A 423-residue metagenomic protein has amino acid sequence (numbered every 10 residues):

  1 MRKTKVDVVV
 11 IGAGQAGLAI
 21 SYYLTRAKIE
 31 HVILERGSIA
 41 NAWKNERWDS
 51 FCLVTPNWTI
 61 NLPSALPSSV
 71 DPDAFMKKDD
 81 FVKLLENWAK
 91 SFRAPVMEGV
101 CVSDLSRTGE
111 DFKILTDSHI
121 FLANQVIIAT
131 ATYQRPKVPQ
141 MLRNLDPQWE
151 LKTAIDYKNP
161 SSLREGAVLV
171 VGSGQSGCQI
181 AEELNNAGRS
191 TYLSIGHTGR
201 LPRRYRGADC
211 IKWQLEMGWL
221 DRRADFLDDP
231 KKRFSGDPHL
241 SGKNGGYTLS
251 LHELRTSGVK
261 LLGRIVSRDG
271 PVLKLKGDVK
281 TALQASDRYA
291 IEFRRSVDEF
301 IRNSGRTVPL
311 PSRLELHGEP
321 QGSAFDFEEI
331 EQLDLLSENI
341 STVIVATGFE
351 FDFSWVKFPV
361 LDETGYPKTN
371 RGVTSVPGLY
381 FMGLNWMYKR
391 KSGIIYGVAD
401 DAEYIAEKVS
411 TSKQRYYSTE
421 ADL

Functional and structural regions predicted by a protein language model:
R2-A13, A19-A42, M76-L423: Flavin (primarily FAD) cofactor-binding/catalytic cores of flavoenzymes
E46-D71, C210-L227: N-terminal glycine-rich dinucleotide-binding loop that anchors FAD/FMN and/or NAD(P) in oxidoreductases
